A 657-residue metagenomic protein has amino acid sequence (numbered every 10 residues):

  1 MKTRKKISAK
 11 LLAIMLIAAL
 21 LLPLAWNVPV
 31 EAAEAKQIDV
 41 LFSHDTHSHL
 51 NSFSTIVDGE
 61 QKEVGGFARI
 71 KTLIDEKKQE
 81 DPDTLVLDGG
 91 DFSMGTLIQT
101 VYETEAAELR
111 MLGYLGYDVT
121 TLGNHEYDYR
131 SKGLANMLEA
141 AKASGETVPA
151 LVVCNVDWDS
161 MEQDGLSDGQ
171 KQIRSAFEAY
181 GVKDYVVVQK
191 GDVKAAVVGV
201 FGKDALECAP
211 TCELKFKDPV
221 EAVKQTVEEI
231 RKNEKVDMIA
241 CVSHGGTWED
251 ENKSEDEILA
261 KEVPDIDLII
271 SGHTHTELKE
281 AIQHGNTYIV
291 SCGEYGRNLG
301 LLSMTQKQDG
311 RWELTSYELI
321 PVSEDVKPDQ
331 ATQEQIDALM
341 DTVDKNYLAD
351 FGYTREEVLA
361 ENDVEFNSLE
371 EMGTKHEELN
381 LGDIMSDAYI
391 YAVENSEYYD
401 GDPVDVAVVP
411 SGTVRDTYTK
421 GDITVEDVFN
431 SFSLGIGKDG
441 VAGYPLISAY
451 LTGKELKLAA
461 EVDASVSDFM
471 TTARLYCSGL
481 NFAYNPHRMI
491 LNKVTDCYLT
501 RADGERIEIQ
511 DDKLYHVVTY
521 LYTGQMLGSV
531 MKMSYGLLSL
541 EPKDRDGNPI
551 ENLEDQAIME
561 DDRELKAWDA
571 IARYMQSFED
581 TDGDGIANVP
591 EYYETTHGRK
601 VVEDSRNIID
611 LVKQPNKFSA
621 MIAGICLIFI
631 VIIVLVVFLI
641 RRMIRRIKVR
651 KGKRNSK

Functional and structural regions predicted by a protein language model:
K2-M15: Bacterial N-terminal signal peptides that target proteins for export
I14-P23: Bacterial N-terminal signal peptides
L22-A35: Sec-dependent signal peptide cleavage junction
A25-W26, V197, T315, I509: Short capping micro-motif at the N-terminus of alpha-helices
A32-D325, A388, S467, N655-K657: Acidic, metal/ion-coordinating pockets
E34-S43, S48-E63, F67-L73, Q79 (+3 more regions): Catalytic centers of hydrolytic enzymes
